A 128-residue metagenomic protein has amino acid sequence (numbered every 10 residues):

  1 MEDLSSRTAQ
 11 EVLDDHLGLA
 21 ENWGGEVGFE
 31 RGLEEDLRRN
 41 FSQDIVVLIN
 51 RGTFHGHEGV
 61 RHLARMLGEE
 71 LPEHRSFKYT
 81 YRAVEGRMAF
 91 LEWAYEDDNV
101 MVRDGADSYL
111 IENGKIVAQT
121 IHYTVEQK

Functional and structural regions predicted by a protein language model:
E2-Q43: Short acidic-aromatic low-complexity motifs
E11-V12, A83-L91: Short, positively charged
G32-E85: A solvent-exposed, acidic/Ser-Thr-rich amphipathic alpha-helical stretch
V47, L91, A118-Q119: Short hydrophobic/aromatic-rich beta-strand segments that constitute the beta-sheet cores of beta-sandwich/beta-barrel
R75-F77, M101-D107: Short, surface-exposed coil-to-beta transition loops
L91-D98: Short beta-strand segments that buttress and anchor functional surface loops
D104-K128: Short beta-strand edge/turn micro-motifs at domain boundaries
